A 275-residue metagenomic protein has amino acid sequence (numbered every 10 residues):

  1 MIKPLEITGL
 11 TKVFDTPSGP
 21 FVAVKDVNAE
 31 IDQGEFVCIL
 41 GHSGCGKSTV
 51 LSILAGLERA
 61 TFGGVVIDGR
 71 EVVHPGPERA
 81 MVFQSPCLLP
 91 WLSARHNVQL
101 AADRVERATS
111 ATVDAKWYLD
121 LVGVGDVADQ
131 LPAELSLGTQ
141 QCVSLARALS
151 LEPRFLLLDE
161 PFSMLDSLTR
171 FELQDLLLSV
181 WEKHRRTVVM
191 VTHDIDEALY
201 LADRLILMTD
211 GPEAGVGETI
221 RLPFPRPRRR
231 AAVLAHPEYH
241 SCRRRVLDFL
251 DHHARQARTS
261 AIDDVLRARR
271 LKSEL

Functional and structural regions predicted by a protein language model:
D15-P17, R59, L92, H96-A111 (+1 more regions): ABC-type ATPase nucleotide-binding domains, specifically the catalytic core motifs of the NBD
L40-H42: The feature captures the beta-strand-to-loop junction immediately N-terminal to the Walker
A55: Helix-to-loop junction immediately C-terminal to a conserved catalytic motif
G63-P75, A111: Conserved ABC transporter NBD signature motif
T109-V127, S179: Conserved ABC ATPase "signature" region
L131-L135, T139: Conserved ABC ATPase signature
S150-R154: A short, proline-enriched helix->beta-strand linker immediately N-terminal to the Walker B motif in ABC-type P-loop
